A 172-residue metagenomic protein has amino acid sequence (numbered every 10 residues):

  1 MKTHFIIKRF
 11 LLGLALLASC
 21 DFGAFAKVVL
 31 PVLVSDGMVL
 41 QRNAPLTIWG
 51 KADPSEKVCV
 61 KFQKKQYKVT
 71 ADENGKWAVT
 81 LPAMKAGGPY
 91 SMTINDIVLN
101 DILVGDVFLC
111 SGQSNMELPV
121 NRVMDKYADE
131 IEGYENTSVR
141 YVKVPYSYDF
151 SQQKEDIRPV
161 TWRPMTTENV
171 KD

Functional and structural regions predicted by a protein language model:
M1-K27: Bacterial Sec-dependent N-terminal signal peptides
F25-D172: Cell-envelope and extracellular/periplasmic
